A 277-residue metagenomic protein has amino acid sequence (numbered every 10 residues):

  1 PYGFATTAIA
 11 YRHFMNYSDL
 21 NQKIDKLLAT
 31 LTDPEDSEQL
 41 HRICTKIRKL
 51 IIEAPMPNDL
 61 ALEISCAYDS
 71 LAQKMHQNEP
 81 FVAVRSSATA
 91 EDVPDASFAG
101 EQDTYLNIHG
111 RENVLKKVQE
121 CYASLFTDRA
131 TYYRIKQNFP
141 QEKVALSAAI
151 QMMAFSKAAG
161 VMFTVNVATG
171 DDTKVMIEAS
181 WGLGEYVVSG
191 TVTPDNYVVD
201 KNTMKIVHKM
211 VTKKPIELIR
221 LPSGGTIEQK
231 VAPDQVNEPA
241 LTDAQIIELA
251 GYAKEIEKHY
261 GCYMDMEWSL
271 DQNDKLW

Functional and structural regions predicted by a protein language model:
P1-A149, A158, Q235-D265, Q272-L276: N-terminal beta-alpha lobe that positions the nucleotide/phosphoryl donor in ATP/NTP-coupled carboxylate activation
T6, D103, F163, E185-V187 (+1 more regions): Short, flexible micro-motifs
R85, Q151, M176-E178: Short beta-strand segments
A90, S156, L183-E185: Short loop/turn segments at secondary-structure transitions that flank enzyme active sites
D95-S97, V161, V187-S189: Short conserved micro-motifs at the rims of enzyme active sites and ligand-binding pockets
A159-N166: Segments forming glycine/polar-rich beta-alpha architectures that bind adenosine-containing cofactors
K174-D265, L270-N273: Conserved catalytic alpha/beta cores of large enzymes that bind or transform nucleotide phosphates and polynucleotides
